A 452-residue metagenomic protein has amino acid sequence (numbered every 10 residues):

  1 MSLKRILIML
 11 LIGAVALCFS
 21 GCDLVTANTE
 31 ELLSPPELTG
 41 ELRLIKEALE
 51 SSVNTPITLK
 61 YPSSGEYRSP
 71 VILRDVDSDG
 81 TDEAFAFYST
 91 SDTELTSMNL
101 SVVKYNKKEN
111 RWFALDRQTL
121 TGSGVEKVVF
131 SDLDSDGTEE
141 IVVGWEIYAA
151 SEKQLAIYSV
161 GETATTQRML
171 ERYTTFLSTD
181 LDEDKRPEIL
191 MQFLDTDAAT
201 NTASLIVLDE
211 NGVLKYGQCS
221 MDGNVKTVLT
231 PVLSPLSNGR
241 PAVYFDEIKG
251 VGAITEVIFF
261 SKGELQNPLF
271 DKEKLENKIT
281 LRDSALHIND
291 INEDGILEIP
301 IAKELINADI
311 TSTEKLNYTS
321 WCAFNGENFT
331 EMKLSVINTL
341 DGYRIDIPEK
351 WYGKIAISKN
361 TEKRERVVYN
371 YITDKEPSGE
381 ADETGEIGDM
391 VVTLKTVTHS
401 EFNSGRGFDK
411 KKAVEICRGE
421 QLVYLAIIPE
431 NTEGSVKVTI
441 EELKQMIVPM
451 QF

Functional and structural regions predicted by a protein language model:
S2-A27: Sec-dependent N-terminal signal peptides of Gram-positive bacterial secreted proteins and lipoproteins
L7, M98, T373-D374: Charge-rich, low-complexity amphipathic helices in intrinsically disordered tails/linkers adjacent to domains
G21-I357, S400-G419, V423, Q445-F452: Beta-propeller-forming repeat regions
V160, T396, I428: Active-site donor-binding loop signature of nucleotide-sugar glycosyltransferases
I248, N370-S378, I427-E433: Secondary-structure transition/turn motif
P348-E415: Secretory pathway targeting signatures of secreted, lumenal, and periplasmic proteins
A426-F452: Surface-exposed amphipathic alpha-helical segments
